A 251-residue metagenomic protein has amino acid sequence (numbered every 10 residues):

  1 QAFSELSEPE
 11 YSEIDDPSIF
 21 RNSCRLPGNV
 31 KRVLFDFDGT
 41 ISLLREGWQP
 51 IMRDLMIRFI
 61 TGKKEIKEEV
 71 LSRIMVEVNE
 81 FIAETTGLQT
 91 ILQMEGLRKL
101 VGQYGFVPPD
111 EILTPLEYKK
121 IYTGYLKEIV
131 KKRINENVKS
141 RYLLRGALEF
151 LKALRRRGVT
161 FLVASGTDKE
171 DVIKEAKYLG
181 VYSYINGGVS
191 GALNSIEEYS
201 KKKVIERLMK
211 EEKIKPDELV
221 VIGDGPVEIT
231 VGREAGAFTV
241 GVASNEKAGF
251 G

Functional and structural regions predicted by a protein language model:
A2-V76: Active-site neighborhood of HAD-like aspartate-dependent phosphohydrolases
M52, V138-Y142, A147-K177, S190-N194: Substrate-recognition element of Asp-dependent hydrolases with the DxDx(T/V) motif
N79-S140, R145-R156, T160: A metal-dependent, Asp-based hydrolase signature
I112, Y182-E198: A short, structured active-site edge motif that brings together acidic residues
L148-R156, M209-K210, I229-G236: Surface-exposed amphipathic alpha-helices with a cationic face
V172-G180, S244-G251: Short, glycine/polar-rich helix-capping loops at beta-to-alpha or helix-loop-helix junctions that flank or form
Y199-I229: Conserved Lys-Pro-Asp/Glu-containing loop-to-beta segment of HAD-superfamily phosphomonoesterases, centered on
V221-G251: Acidic, Mg2+-coordinating phosphoryl-transfer loop and its flanking beta/alpha structural elements, shared across
